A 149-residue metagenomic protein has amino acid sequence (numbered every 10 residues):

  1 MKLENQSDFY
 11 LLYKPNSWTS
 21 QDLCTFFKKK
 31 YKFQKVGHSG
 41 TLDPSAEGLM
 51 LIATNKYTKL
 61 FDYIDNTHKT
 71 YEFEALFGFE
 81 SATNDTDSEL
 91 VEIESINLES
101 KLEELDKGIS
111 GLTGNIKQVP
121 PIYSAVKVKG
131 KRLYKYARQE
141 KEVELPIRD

Functional and structural regions predicted by a protein language model:
M1-D149: Catalytic/RNA-binding core of pseudouridine synthases
